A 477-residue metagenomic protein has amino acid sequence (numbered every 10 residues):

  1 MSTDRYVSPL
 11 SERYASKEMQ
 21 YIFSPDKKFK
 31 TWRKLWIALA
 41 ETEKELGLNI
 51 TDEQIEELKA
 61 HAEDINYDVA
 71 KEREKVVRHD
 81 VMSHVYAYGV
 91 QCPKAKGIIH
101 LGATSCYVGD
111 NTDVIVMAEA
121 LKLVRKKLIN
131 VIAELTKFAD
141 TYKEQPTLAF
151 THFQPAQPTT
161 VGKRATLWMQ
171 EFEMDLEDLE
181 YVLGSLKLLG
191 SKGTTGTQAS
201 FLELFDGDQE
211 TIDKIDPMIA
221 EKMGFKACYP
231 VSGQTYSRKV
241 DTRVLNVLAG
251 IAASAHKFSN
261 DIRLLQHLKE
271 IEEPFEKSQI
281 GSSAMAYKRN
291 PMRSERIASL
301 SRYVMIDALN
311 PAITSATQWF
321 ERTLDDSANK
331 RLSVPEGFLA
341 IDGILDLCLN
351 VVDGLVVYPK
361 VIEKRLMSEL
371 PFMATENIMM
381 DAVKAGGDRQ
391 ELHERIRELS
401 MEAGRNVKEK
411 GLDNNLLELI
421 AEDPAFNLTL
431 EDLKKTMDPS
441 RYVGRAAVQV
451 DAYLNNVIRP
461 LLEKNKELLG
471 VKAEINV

Functional and structural regions predicted by a protein language model:
M1-A199, G207-A220, G281-S282, M292-R296 (+3 more regions): A helix-coil-helix interface module used to build multimeric assemblies and to scaffold catalytic/cofactor sites
Q20-S24, V69-K71, Q279-S299, E321-E336 (+4 more regions): Short beta-alpha connecting loops at secondary-structure transitions that line or flank enzyme active sites
R78-V81, L128, I132-L135, A165-L179 (+5 more regions): Alpha-helical transition-metal enzyme core signature, strongest for iron centers
D140-G162, E272-K288, E321-A328, D353-M373: Glycine-rich cofactor-pocket loops
P217-Q234: A short, charged helix-loop
T235-E270, Q279-A340: A conserved active-site cap/scaffold subdomain adjacent to cofactor or substrate pockets
E272, E394-E402: Active/binding-pocket-proximal capping segment
Y303-R389, R395: Long, amphipathic alpha-helical stalk/connector segments used for oligomerization, subunit docking, or mechanical
